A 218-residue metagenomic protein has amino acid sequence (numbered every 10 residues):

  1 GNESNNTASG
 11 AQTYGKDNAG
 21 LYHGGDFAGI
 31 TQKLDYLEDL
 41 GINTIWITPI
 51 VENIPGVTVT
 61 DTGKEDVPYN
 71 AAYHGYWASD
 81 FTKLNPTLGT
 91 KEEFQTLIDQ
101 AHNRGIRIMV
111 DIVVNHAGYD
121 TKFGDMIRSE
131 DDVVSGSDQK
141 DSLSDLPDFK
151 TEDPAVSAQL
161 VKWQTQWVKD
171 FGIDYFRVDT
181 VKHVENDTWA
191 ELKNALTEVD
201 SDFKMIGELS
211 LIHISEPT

Functional and structural regions predicted by a protein language model:
G1, W46-V57, I112-T121, T180-E185 (+1 more regions): Short, solvent-exposed turn/loop segments enriched in Gly/Ser/Thr/Pro and often Arg
G1-I106: N-terminal structural segment of carbohydrate-active enzymes
I30, T90, F94, D153 (+2 more regions): Aromatic/hydrophobic pocket-lining residues that form the small-molecule binding cavity in soluble enzyme cores
P55-G75, V114-Q139: Aromatic- and acidic-residue-enriched segments that line the glycan-binding/catalytic groove of carbohydrate-active
I106, K162-F176, T180-S215: Active-site-proximal helices and loops of the catalytic beta/alpha 8
M109-N115, E216-T218: Hydrophobic heptad-repeat coiled-coil signature
G124-F171, V181: Active-site-adjacent "subsite" loops/lids of carbohydrate-active enzymes
